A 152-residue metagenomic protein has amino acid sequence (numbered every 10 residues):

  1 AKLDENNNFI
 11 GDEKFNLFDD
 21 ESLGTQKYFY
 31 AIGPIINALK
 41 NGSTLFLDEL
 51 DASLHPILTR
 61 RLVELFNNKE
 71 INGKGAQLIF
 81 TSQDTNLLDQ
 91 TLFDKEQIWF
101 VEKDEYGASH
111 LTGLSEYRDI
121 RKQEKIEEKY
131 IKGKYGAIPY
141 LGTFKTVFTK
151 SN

Functional and structural regions predicted by a protein language model:
A1-I36, T44, L50-P56: Conserved ABC ATPase signature
G42-T44, Q77: Residue-level preference for the first positions of well-ordered beta-strands
L47-D48, S82: Active-site flanking residues adjacent to catalytic metal/cofactor-binding acidic residues
R61-N152: C-terminal lobe/lid and adjacent interdomain/linker elements of RecA-like ASCE P-loop ATPase modules
